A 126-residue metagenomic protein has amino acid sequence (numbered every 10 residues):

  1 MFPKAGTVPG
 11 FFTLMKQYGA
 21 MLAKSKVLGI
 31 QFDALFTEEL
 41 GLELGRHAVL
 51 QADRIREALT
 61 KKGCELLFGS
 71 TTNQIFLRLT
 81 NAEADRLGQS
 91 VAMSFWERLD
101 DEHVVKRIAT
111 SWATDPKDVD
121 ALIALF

Functional and structural regions predicted by a protein language model:
M1-Q74, R78: Active-site C-terminal subdomain of aminotransferase-like
D53-F126: Conserved C-terminal alpha-helix-loop-beta "cap" of PLP-dependent enzymes that closes/shapes the active-site mouth
